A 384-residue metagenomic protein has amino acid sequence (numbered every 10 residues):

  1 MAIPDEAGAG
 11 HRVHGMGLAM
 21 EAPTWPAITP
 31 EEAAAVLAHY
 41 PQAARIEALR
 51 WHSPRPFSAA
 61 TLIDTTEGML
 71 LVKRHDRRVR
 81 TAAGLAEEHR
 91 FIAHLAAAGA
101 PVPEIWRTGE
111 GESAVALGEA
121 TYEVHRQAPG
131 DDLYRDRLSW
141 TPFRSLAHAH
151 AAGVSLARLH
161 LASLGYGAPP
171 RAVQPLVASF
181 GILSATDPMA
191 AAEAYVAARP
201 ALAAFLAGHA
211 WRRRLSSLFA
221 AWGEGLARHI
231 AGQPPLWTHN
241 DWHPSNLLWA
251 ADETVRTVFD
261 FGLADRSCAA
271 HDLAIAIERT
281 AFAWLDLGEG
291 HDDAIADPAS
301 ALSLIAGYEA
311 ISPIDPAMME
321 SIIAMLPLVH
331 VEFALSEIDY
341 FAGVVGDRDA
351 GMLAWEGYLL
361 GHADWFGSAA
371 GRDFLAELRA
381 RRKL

Functional and structural regions predicted by a protein language model:
A2-E47: Juxta-kinase regulatory segment immediately upstream of eukaryotic protein kinase catalytic domains
R12, P142-A207, P235: A cross-family kinase active-site recognition segment
E21, E332-L384: ATP/Mg2+ or Mg2+-diphosphate-binding catalytic cores that bind nucleotide phosphates or diphosphates via glycine-rich
T29-H39, A168, A191-H239, R381: An alpha-helical support segment within catalytic cores of ATP-dependent transferases
P56-T66, L71-V72, I105, A220-H271: Active-site acidic catalytic loop and adjacent metal/ATP-binding pocket of ATP-dependent phosphoryl transfer enzymes
T66-G167: ATP-binding pocket architecture of kinase catalytic cores
H125-T141, Y195-P200, V331-D347: A glycine-centered beta->alpha junction motif in the catalytic cores of kinase/phosphotransferase enzymes
A270-S312, P327-G346: Active-site activation/catalytic loop segments of kinase-like enzymes and analogous catalytic loops in related
